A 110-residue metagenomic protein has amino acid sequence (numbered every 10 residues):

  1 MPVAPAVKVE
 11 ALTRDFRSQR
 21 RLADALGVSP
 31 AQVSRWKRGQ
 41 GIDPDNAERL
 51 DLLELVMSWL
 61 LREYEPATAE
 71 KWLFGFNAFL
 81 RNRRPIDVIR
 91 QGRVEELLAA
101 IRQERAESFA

Functional and structural regions predicted by a protein language model:
M1-A110: Non-transmembrane "mature" sequence context
